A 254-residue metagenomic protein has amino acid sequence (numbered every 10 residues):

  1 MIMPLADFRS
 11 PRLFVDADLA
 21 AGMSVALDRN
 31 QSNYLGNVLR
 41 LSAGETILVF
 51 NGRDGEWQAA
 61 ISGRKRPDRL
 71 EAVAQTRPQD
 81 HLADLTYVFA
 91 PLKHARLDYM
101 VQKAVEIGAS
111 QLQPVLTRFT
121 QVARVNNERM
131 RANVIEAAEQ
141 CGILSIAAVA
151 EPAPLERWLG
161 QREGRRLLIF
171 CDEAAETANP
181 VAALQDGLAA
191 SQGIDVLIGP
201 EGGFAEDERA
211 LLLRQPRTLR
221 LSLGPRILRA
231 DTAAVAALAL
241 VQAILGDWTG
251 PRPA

Functional and structural regions predicted by a protein language model:
M1-R77, E128, A254: N-terminal positively charged helical leader segments and presequences
A17-D18, R29-N30, G52-R53, P91-L92 (+3 more regions): Fold-independent oxyanion-binding glycine-rich loops and adjacent beta-strand/coil segments at enzyme active sites
R77-F170: RNA substrate-binding interface of SAM-dependent RNA methyltransferases
E128-N133, G187, L238-L240: Short, hinge-like loop/turn segments at secondary-structure boundaries
L168-L211, R217-S222: Active-site/ligand-binding-proximal alpha/beta "capping" segment
E206-A254: Structured adenosyl-cofactor binding patch, chiefly the S-adenosyl-L-methionine
